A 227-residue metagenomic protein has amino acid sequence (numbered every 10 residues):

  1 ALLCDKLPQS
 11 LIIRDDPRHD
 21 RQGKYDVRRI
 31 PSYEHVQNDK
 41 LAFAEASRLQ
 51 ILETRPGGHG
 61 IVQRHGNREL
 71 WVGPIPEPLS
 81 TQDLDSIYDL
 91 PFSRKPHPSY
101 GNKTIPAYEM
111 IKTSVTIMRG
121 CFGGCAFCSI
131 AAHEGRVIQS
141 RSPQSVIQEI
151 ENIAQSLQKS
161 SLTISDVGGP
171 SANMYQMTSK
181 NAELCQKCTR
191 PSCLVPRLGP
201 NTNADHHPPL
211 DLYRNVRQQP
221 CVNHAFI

Functional and structural regions predicted by a protein language model:
A1-I111: Flexible, acidic/Gly-rich N-terminal and inter-domain linker regions that tether and position cofactor-handling modules
A1-R14, R141-I164: C-terminal, active-site-flanking charged/polar segments
L70, S80, K95, F122-G124 (+2 more regions): Flexible loop/turn segments at secondary-structure boundaries
L79, S145, A204-P208: Soluble or luminal CAZymes and related metallo-dependent hydrolases
G101-S129, T163: N-terminal pre-triad scaffold of radical SAM enzymes
S114-A126, V137, E149, I153 (+3 more regions): Cysteine-centered iron-sulfur cluster-binding motifs in ferredoxin-type domains/subunits of redox enzymes
C128-S145: Iron-sulfur (Fe-S) cluster-binding segments and ferredoxin-like electron-carrier domains, especially [2Fe-2S]
N152-I227: Conserved SAM/AdoMet-binding glycine-rich loop
